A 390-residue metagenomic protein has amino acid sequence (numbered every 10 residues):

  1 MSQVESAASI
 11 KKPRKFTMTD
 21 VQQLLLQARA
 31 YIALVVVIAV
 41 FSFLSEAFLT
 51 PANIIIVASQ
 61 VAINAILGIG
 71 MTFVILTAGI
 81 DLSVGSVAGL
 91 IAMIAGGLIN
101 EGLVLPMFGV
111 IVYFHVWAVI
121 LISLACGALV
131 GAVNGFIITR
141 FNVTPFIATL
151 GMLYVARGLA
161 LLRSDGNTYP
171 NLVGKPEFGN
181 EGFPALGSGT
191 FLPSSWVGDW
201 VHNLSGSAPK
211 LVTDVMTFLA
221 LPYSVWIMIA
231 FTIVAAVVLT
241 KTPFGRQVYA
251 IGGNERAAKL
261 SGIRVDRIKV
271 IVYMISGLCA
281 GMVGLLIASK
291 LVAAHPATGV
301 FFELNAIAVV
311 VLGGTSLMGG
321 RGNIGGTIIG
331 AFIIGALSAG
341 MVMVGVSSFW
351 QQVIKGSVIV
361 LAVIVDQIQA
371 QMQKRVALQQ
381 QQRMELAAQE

Functional and structural regions predicted by a protein language model:
M1-A39, F43, L260, R264-R267 (+1 more regions): Cytosolic-side transmembrane-helix boundaries in multi-pass membrane proteins
T19-Q22, I75-I80, L129-F183, S195-W196 (+3 more regions): Short loop segments and helix-boundary regions at transmembrane helix junctions of multi-pass inner-membrane proteins
A30-F43, M71, S123-G127, A156-L159 (+5 more regions): Hydrophobic core segments of alpha-helical transmembrane domains in multi-pass membrane transport and ion-translocation
A39-L103, L129, F136-F146, A257 (+2 more regions): Single transmembrane alpha-helix segments in multi-pass membrane proteins
H115-S123, G127-N134, I138, V215-A294: Helix-loop-helix "hairpin" substructures at the membrane interface of multi-pass membrane proteins
P145, L172, L221-M228, K269 (+2 more regions): Loop-to-transmembrane alpha-helix initiation sites
F146-K241, I268, K290, A294-P296 (+1 more regions): Transmembrane helix-bundle core of multi-pass membrane transporters and related energy-transducing complexes
Y273-A280, K290-G356: Transmembrane alpha-helical segments in multi-pass inner-membrane proteins
